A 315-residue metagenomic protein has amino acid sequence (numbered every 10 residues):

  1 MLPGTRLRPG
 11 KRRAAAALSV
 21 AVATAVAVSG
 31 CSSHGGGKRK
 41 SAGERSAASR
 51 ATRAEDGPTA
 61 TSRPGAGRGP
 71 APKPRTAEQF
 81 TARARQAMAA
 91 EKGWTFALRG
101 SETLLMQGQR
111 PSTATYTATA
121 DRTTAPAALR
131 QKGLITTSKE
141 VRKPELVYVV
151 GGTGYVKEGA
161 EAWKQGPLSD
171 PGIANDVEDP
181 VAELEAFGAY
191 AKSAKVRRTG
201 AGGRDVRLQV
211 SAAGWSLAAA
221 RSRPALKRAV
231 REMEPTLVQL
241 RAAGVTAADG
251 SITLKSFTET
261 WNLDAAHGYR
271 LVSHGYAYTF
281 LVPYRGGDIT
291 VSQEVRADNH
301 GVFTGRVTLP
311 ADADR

Functional and structural regions predicted by a protein language model:
M1-A21: N-terminal export and membrane-targeting signals
A27-G30: C-terminal motif of bacterial Sec signal peptides marking the signal peptidase cleavage site
S32-R315: Subset-of-secretome marker
